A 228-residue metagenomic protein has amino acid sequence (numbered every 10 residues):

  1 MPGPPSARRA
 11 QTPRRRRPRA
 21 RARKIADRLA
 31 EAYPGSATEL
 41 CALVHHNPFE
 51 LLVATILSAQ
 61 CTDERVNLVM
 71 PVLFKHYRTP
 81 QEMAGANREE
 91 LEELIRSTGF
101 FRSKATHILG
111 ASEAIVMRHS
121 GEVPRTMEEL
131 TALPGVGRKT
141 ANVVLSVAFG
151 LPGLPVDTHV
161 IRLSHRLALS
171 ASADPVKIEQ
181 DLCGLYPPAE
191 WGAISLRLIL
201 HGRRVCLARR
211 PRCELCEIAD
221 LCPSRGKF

Functional and structural regions predicted by a protein language model:
P4, A10-F228: Catalytic cores of DNA base-excision repair glycosylases
